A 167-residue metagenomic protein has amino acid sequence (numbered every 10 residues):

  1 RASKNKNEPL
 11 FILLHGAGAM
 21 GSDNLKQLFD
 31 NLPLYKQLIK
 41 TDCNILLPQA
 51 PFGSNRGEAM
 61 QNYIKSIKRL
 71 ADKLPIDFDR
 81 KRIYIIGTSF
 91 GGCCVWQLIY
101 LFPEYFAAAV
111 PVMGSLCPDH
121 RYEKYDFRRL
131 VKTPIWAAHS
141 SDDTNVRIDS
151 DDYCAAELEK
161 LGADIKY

Functional and structural regions predicted by a protein language model:
A2-L10, L130-V131: Proline/glycine-enriched tight loop/beta-turn segments at coil->beta junctions that connect or precede beta-strands
P9, C43, R82, A107 (+1 more regions): Alpha/beta-hydrolase fold active-site loops
L10, L14-K65: Active-site machinery of serine-nucleophile hydrolases
L14-G21, D72, T88-F90, V95 (+3 more regions): Cell-envelope and extracellular/periplasmic
G21-K26, G57-E58, Q97-L98, R121-Y122 (+1 more regions): Short, solvent-exposed loop/turn and secondary-structure capping segments
N55-S89: Gly/Ser-rich "nucleophile elbow"/oxyanion-hole loop immediately N-terminal to the catalytic nucleophile in hydrolases
K81-R129: Primarily recognizes the serine-hydrolase "nucleophile elbow" in alpha/beta-hydrolase and SGNH/GDSL folds
A108-Y167: The feature captures the conserved acid-bearing segment of alpha/beta-hydrolase catalytic domains
